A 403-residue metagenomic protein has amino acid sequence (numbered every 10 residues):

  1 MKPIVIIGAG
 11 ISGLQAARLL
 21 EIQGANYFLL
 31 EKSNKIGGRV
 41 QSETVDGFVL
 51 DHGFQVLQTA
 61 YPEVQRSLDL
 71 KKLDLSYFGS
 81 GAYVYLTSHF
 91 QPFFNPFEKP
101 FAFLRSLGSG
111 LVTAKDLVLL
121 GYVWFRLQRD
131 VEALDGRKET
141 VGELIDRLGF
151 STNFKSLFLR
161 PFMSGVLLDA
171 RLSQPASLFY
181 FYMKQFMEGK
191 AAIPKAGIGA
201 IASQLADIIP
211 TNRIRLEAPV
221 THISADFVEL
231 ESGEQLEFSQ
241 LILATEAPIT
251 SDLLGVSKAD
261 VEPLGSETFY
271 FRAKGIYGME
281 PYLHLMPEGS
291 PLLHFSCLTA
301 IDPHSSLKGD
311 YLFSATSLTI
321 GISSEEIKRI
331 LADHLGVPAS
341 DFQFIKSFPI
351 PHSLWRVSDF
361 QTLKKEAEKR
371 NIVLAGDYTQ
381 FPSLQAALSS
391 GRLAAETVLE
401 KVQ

Functional and structural regions predicted by a protein language model:
K2-L29, L399: N-terminal Rossmann-like FAD-binding beta1-loop-alpha1 element of flavoenzymes
E21-V45: Glycine-rich FAD pyrophosphate-binding loop
S42, D46-G79, G110-T113: Conserved FAD-binding subdomain of flavin-dependent enzymes
Q55-P62, A133-E139, L148, K184-A206: Short beta-strand to alpha-helix junction loop
Q65, D74-L172, M187: Mobile amphipathic helical/loop "lid" adjacent to a hydrophobic cofactor/ligand pocket
F179-F227, Q240: Helical element adjacent to the flavin cofactor pocket in flavoenzyme catalytic cores
T221-R329, D333-H334: Mid-domain catalytic core of redox enzymes that form a hydrophobic substrate pocket/lid adjacent to a catalytic redox
L298, P303-Q403: Conserved flavin/dinucleotide-binding core of flavoenzymes
